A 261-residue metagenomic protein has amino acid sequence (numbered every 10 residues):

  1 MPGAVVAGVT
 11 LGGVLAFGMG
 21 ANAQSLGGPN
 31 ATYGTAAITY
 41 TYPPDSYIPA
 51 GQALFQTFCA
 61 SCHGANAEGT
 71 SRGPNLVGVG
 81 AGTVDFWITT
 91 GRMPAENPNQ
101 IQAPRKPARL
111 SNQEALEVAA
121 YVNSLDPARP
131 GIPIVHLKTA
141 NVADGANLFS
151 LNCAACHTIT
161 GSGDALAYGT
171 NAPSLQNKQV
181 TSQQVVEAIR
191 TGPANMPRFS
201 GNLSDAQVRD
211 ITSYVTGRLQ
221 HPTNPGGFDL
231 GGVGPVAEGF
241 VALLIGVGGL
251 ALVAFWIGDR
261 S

Functional and structural regions predicted by a protein language model:
M1-G3, G20-T57, E68-S71, V79-T83 (+3 more regions): Short sequence/structural segments immediately N-terminal
M1-S46, H221-S261: N-terminal export/targeting leaders of redox proteins
P44-I48, Q52-N75, F86, T90-E96 (+5 more regions): Periplasmic/extracellular electron-transfer cofactor-ligation site, primarily the c-type cytochrome heme-c attachment
V77-D126, G169-T223: Extracytoplasmic electron-transfer domains, predominantly the class I c-type cytochrome c fold
Q102-P107, G131-K138: Short acidic, glycine/Ser/Thr-rich loop/turn "cap" segments at secondary-structure junctions
R129-V135, S200, P225-G227: Surface-exposed patches in mature extracellular/periplasmic domains of secreted proteins
